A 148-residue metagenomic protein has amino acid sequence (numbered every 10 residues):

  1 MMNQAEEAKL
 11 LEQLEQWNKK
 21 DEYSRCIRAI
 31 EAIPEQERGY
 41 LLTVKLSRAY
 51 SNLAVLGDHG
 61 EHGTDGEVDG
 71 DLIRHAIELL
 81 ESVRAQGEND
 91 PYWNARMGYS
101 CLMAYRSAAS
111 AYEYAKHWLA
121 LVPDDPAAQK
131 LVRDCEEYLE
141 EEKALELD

Functional and structural regions predicted by a protein language model:
M2-E15, Q36-H62, E88-M103, P126-E141: Amphipathic alpha-helical repeat scaffolds of TPR domains
E22, L72, R106-S107, E141: Residues in the short coil linking paired helices within alpha-helical repeat scaffolds
S24, R74, A108-A109, P126: Residue register within tetratricopeptide repeats
C26, H59, A111, A128 (+1 more regions): Solenoid-repeat scaffolds in large eukaryotic assemblies
R28, D71-R74, E78, E113 (+2 more regions): Primarily a tetratricopeptide repeat
A32-I33, S82-V83, H117-W118: Canonical positions in the second alpha-helix
T43-L46, A108-Y112: Short amphipathic alpha-helical heptad-repeat segments
S51-S82, L102-M103, S110-A111: Short coil/linker segments at helix-helix boundaries
